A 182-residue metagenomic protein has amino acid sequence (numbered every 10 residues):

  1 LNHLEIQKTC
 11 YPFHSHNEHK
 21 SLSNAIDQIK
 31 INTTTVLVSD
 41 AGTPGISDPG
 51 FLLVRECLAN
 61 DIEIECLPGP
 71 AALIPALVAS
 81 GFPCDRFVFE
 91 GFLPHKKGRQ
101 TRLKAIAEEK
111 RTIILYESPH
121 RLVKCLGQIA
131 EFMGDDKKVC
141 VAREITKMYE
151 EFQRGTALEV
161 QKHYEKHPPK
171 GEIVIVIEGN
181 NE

Functional and structural regions predicted by a protein language model:
L1-E65: Class I S-adenosyl-L-methionine
E5-K8, D27-I29, V54-R55, S80-D85 (+2 more regions): Short, hinge-like loop/turn segments at secondary-structure boundaries
K8-H14, I64-E65, C84-G91, D136-A142: Short hydrophobic/aromatic-enriched beta-strand-loop microsegments
P12-H19, P70-A71, E90-H95, E144-T146: Short, acidic/turn-prone active-site loops that include or flank metal/cofactor- and phosphate-binding residues
S23, D48, A76-V78, Q100-K104 (+2 more regions): Short, well-ordered secondary-structure micro-motifs
K30-T34, T112-E182: A contiguous loop/helix-start segment that scaffolds small-molecule binding in enzyme catalytic cores
A41-P44, L93-P94, H120, T146-M148: Short histidine/acidic/glycine/proline-rich micro-motifs that form metal- and phosphate-coordinating active-site loops
L52-E109: Class I SAM-dependent methyltransferase SAM-binding "motif I" and its flanking Rossmann-like core
